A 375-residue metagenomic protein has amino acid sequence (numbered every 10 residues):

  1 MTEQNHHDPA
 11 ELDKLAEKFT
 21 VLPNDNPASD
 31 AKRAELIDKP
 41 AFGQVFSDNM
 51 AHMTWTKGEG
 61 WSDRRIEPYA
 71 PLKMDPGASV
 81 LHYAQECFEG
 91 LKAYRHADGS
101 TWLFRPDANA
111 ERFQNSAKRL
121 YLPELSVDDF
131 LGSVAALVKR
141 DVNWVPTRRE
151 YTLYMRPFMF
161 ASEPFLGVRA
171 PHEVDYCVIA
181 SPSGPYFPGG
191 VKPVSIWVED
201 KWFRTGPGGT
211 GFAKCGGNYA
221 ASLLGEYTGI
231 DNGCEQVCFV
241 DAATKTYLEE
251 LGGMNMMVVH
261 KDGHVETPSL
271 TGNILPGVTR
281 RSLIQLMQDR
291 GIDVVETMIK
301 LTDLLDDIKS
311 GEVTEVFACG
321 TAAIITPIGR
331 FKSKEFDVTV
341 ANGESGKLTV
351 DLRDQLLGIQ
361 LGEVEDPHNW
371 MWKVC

Functional and structural regions predicted by a protein language model:
T2-L137, F165-C375: Helix-start/capping segments and mature chain N-termini
R140-D141, R148-R169: Non-catalytic, conformational "gating/processing" segments within enzyme and secreted inhibitor domains
N143-R148, E365-N369: Short glycine-rich, low-complexity/disordered patches
P146-E150, G189-V191: Short helix-terminating capping/connector loops at secondary-structure junctions
